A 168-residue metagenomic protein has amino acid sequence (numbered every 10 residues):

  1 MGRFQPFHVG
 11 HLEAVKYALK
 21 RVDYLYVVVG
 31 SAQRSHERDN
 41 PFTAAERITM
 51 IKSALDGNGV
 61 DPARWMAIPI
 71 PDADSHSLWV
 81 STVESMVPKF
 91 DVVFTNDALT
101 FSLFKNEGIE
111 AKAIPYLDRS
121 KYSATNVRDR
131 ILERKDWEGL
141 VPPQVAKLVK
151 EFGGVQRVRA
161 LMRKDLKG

Functional and structural regions predicted by a protein language model:
M1-G168: Nucleotidyltransferase catalytic core that binds NTPs
